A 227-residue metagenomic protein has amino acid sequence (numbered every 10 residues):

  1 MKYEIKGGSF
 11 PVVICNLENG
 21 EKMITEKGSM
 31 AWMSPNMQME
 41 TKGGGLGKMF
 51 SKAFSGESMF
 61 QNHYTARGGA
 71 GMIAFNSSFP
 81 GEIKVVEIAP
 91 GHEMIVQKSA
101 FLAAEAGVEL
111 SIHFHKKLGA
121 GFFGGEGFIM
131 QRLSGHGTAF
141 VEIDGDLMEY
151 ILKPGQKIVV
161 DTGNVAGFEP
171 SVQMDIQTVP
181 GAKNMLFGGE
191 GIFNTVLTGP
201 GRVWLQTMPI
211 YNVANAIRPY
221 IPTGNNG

Functional and structural regions predicted by a protein language model:
M1-G227: Composition-driven recognition of glycine/serine/threonine/acidic- and proline-rich low-complexity segments and repeats
